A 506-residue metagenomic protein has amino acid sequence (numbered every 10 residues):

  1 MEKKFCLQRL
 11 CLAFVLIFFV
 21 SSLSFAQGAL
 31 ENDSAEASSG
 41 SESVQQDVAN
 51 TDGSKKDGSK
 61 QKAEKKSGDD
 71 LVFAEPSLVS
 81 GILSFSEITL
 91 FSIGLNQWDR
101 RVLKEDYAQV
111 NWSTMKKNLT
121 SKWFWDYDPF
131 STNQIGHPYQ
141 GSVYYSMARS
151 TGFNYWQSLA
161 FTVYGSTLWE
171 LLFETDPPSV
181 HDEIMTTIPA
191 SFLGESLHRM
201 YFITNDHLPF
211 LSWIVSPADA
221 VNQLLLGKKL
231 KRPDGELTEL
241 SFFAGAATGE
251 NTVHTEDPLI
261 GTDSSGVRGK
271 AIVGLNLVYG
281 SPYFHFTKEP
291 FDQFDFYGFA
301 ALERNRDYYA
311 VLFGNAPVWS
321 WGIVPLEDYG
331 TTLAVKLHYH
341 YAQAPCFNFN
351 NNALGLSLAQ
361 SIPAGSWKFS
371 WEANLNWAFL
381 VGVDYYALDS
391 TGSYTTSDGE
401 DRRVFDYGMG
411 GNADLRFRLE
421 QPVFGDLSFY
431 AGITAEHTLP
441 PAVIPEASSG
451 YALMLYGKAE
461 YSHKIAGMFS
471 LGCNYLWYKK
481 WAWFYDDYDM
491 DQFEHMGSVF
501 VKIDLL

Functional and structural regions predicted by a protein language model:
M1-K66, N205-D206, L506: Cleavable N-terminal export/targeting peptides
D70-L103, S131-L172, E183-Y201: Hydrophobic alpha-helical membrane-anchor/signal-helix detector
W156, M200, Y283-F286, V324-T331 (+4 more regions): Repeated loop/turn-to-beta-strand initiation elements of outer-membrane beta-barrel proteins
E195, L275-S281, W319-P325, Q360-A364 (+3 more regions): Residue-level signature of outer-membrane beta-barrel architecture
L240-A244, F294-G298, L333-L337, W371-L375 (+3 more regions): Membrane-embedded beta-strand positions of outer-membrane beta-barrel proteins
A246-E250, G298-R304, L337-Q343, L375-V383 (+3 more regions): Transmembrane beta-strands of outer-membrane beta-barrel pores
G249, A271, F493-L506: Outer-membrane beta-barrel "beta-signal"
G261-G269, Y309, C346-N352, D401-M409 (+2 more regions): Replace "Gram-negative outer membrane beta-barrel proteins" with "bacterial and organellar outer membrane beta-barrel
